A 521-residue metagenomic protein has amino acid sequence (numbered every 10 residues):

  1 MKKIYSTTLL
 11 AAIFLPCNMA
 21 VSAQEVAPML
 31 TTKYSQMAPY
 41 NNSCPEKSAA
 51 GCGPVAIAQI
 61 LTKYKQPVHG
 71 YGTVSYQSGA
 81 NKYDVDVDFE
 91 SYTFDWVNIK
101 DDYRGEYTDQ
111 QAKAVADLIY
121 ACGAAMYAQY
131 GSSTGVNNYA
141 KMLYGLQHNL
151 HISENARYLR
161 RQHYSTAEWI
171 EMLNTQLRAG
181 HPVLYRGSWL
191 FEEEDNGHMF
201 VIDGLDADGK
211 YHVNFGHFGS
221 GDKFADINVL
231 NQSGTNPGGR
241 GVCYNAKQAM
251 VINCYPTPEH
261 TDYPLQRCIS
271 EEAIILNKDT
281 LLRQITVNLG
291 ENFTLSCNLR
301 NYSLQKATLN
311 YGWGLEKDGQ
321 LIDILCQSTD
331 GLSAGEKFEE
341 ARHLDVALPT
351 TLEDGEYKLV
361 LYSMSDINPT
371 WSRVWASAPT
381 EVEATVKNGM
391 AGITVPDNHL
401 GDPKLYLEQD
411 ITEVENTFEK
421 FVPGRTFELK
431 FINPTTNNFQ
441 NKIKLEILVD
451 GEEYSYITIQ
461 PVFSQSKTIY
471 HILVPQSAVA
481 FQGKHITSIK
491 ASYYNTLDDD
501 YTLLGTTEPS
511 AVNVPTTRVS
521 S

Functional and structural regions predicted by a protein language model:
M1-E25, A128-G131, L146: Bacterial Sec-dependent N-terminal signal peptides
S22-G135, Y139: Active-site-adjacent structural segments surrounding the nucleophilic cysteine of cysteine proteases and isopeptidases
Y144, H148-N214, G221-D222: Active-site-adjacent substructure of cysteine-protease-like catalytic cores
T235-L304, D318-L321, E381-V422, A511-S521: Short, compositionally biased P/S/T/A/G/V-rich stretches that sit at domain boundaries
T286, N301-L309, L352, P434-K442: A short beta-turn/strand-edge loop motif at beta-sheet boundaries
S333-V346, F463-Q476: Aromatic sugar-binding surface patches on proteins that engage polysaccharides or sugar-phosphate polymers
T350-V360, A478-S488: Short glycine/proline/serine/threonine-rich loop/turn segments at secondary-structure transition edges
S365-V374, Y494-L503: Short acidic/polar inter-strand loop motif in beta-rich domains
